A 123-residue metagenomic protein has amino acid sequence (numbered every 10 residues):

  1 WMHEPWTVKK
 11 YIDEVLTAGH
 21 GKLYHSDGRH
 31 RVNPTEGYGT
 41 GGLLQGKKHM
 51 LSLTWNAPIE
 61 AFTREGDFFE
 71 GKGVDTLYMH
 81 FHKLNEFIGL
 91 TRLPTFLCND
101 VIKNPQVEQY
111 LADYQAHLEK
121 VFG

Functional and structural regions predicted by a protein language model:
W1-F81: Helix-loop-strand module that forms the ligand-binding subsite of alpha/beta enzymes
E60-G123: Glycine-rich phosphate/pyrophosphate-binding loop and the adjoining helix
